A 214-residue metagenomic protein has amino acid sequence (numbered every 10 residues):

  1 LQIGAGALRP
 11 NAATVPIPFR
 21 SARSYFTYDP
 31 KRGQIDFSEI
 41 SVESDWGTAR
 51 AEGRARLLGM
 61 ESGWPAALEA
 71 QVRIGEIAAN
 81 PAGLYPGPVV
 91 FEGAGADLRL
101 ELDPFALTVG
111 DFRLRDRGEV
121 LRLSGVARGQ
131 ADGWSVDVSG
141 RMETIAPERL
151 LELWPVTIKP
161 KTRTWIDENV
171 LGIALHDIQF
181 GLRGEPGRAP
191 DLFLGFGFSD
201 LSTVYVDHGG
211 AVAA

Functional and structural regions predicted by a protein language model:
L1-T48, R54-F112, D137-H208: Extended amphipathic, helix-rich lipid-handling scaffolds
G53-R54, G125: Short, T/G/N/S-enriched strand-turn elements that build extracellular solenoid repeat scaffolds
D116-E119: Internal alpha-helical scaffold/solenoid segments in large eukaryotic proteins
L121-L123, G210-A214: Extended, hydrophobic alpha-helical segments in both membrane/secreted and soluble proteins
G125-A127, F180: Assembly/interface hotspot detector across virion components, adhesins/toxins, and nucleic-acid enzymes
